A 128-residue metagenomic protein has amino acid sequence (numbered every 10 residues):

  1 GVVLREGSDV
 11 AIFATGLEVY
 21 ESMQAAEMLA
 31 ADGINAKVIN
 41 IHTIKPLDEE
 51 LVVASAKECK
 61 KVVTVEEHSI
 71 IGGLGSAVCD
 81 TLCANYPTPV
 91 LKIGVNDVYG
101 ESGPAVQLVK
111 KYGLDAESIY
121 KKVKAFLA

Functional and structural regions predicted by a protein language model:
G1-A128: Thiamine diphosphate
